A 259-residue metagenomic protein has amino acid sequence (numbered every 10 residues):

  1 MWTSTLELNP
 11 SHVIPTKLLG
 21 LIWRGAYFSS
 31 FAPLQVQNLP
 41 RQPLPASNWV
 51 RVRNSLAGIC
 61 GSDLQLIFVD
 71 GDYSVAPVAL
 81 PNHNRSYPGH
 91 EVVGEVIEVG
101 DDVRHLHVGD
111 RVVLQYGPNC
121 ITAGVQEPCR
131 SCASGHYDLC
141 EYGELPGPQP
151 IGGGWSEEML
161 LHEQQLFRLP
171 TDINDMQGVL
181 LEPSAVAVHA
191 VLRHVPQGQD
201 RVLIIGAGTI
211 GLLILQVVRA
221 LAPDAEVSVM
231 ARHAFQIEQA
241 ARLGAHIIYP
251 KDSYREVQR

Functional and structural regions predicted by a protein language model:
M1-P88: Short N-terminal strand-loop motif that marks the start of NAD(P)H/FAD-dependent oxidoreductase cofactor-binding domains
L8, S55, V99, A207 (+1 more regions): Cofactor-binding loop segments of dinucleotide-utilizing enzymes, especially the Rossmann-like FAD- and NAD(P)+-binding
P40-A57, D72-P128, P170-D172: Glycine-rich beta-strand-centered segment in the early N-terminal region that forms part of a ligand/cofactor-binding
D63, G94-V96, G109, C129 (+3 more regions): Buried hydrophobic positions in well-ordered alpha/beta secondary-structure cores of metabolic enzymes
V78-R85, H90, N119-I205: NAD(P)H dinucleotide-binding glycine-rich loop of Rossmann-like/cofactor-binding domains, especially the beta1-alpha1
V186, I210, Q236: Hydrophobic/small residue at the entry helix of a nucleotide-binding pocket
R201-A207, R219-R259: Adenosine-nucleotide cofactor-binding segment
L212-L215: Residues forming the Rossmann-fold NAD(P)(H) cofactor-binding site
